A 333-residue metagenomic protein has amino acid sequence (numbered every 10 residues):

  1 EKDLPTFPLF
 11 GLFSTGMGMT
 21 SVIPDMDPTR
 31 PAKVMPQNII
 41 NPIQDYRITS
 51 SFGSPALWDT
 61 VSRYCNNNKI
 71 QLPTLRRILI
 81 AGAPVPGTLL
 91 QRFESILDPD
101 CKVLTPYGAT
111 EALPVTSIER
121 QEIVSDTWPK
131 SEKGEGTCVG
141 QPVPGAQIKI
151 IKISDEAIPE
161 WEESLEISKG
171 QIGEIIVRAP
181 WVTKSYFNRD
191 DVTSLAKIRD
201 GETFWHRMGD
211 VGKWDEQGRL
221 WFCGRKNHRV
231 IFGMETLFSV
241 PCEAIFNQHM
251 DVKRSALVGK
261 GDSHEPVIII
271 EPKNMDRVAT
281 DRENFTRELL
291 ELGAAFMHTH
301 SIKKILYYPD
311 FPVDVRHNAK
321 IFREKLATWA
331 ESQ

Functional and structural regions predicted by a protein language model:
E1, M19-T20, I48-F52, S62-G134 (+1 more regions): Gly/Ser/Thr-rich phosphate-binding loop
E1-T49, Y64: Conserved AMP-binding/adenylation subdomain of ANL enzymes
G82, G108, G140, D210 (+1 more regions): Active-site glycine-centered loops adjacent to acidic/histidine catalytic or metal-binding residues that shape
P84, P106, I118-R120, V124-R189 (+1 more regions): Adenylate-forming AMP-binding core of the ANL superfamily, especially NRPS adenylation
A157, E162-S239, Q248: Conserved ATP-binding/catalytic segment of the ANL
E160-E162, G209-V211, Q248-K273, S301-K303: C-terminal boundary motif of the adenylate-forming
T236, H249-R254, P272-P309: Conserved C-terminal helical docking segment of ANL/AMP-forming enzymes that engages the acyl-acceptor during
A256-G259, V267-I268, L290-Q333: Conserved C-terminal "lid"/linker of ANL adenylate-forming enzymes
